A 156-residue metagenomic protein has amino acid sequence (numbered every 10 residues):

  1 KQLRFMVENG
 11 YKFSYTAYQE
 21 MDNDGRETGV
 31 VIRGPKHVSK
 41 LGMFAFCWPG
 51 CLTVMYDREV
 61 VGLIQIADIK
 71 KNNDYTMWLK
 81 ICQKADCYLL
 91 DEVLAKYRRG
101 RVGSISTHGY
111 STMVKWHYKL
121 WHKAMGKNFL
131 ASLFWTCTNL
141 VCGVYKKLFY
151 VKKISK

Functional and structural regions predicted by a protein language model:
K1-M6, S14-A17: A short, amphipathic alpha-helix embedded in the catalytic core of nucleotide-handling enzymes
R4, T76, K119: Active-site phosphate/pyrophosphate-handling residues
M6, M43, A124-M125: Hydrophobic residues in alpha-helical segments
F13-T16, N23-S111: Conserved nucleotide-sugar donor-binding catalytic segment
Y88, L94, V102-K156: Non-catalytic, C-terminal membrane-associated alpha-helical segments of glycosyltransferases
